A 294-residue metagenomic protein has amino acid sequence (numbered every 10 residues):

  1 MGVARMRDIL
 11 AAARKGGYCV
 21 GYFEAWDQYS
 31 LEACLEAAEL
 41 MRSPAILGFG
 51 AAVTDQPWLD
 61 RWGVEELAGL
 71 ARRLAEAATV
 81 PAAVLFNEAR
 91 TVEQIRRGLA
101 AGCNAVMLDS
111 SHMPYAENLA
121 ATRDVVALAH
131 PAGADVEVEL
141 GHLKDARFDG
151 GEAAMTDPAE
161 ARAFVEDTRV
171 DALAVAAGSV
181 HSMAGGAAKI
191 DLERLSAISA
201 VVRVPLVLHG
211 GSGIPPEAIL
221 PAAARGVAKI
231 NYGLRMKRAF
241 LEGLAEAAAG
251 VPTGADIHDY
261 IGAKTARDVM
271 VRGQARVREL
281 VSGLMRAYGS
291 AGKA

Functional and structural regions predicted by a protein language model:
M1, Y18-W26, W58-L59, D268 (+1 more regions): A short N-terminal beta->alpha junction/helix N-cap motif
A4-G16, Q28-D55, W62-T79, A89-V204 (+4 more regions): Alpha/beta enzyme core
V20-E24, V84-L85, M107, L206-H209 (+1 more regions): Short catalytic-loop micro-motif centered on adjacent basic/acidic residues
Y22-C34, M183, D256-V269: Short N-terminal signal/transit or membrane-insertion segments and the immediately adjacent low-complexity/disordered
A218-A294: C-terminal alpha-helical cap/extension of soluble enzyme domains
